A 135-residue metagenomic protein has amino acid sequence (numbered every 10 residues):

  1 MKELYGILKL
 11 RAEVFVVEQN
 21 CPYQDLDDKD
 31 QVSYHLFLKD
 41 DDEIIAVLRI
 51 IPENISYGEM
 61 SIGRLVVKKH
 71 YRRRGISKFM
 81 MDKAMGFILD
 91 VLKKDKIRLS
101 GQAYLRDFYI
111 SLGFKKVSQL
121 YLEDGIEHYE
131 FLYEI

Functional and structural regions predicted by a protein language model:
M1-I44: Short amphipathic alpha-helix that is part of the acyltransferase structural core
L26-Q31, N54, L122-D124: A short beta-turn/loop motif at secondary-structure boundaries
F37, E43-E53, E59-V66: Conserved beta-strand in the GNAT
E53-I62, R72, V91-D95, G125-E127: A conserved beta-turn-beta hairpin within the catalytic core of GNAT-like acetyltransferases that forms part
G63, K68, S100-Q102: Residue-level recognition of the GNAT/N-acetyltransferase active site
V67, R73-G86: Conserved acetyl-CoA-binding loop-helix of GNAT-fold acetyltransferases
M81, I88-G101: Conserved GNAT acetyl-CoA-binding A-motif
R98-S100, I110, K115-E130: Conserved catalytic-core motifs of GNAT/GCN5-like acyltransferases
